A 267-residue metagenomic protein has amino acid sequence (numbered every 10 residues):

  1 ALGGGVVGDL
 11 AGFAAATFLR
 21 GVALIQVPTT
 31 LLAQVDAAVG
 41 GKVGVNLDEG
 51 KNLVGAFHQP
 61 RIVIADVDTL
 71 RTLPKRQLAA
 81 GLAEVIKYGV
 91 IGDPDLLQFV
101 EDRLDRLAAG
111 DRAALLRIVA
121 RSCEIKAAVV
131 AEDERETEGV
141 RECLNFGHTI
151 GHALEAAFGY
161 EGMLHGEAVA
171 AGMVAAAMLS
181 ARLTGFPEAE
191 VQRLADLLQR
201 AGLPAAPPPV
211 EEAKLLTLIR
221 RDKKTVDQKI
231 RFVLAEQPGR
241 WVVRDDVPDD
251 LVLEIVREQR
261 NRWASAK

Functional and structural regions predicted by a protein language model:
A1-L2, V27: Structural motif
G5: Acidic-aromatic/histidine active-site loop/patch
G8: Catalytic nucleophile loop
G12-R106: A glycine/threonine-rich phosphate-anchoring loop and its flanking beta-alpha core in nucleotide/phosphate-binding
P28, D66, H148, M173 (+1 more regions): Residue-level signal for inorganic ion chemistry
T72-L78, R112-A114, G162-L164, T225: Structural motif
Q77, A83-I86, G185-K267: C-terminal charged capping/lid subdomain of soluble metabolic enzymes
Q98-F99, R103-A213: Active-site segments that bind and position negatively charged phosphate/pyrophosphate groups
